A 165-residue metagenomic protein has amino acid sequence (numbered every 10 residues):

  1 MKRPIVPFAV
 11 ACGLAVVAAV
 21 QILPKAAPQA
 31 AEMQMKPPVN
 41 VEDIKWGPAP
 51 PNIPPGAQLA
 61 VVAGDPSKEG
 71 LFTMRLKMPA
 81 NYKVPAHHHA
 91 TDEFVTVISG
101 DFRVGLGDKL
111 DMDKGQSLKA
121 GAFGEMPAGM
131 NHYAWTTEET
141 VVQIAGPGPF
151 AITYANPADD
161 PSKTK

Functional and structural regions predicted by a protein language model:
M1-C12: Bacterial N-terminal signal peptides that target proteins for export
A15-K25: C-terminal segment of classical bacterial N-terminal signal peptides
K25-F72, P157-K165: A short, N-terminal "cap"/entry segment at the start of jelly-roll beta-barrel domains of the cupin/DSBH fold
M35-P37, D113-Q116, Y133-K165: Double-stranded beta-helix
F72-H89, L118, P127-A128: Conserved short histidine dyad/triad with adjacent acidic residue
P79-Y82, H89-K109: Glycine- and acidic-residue-biased ligand/ion/polar-headgroup-sensing regions
V84-A86, V104-G105, M126, N131-T137: Short beta-strand His + acidic residue motifs that chelate non-heme Fe in jelly-roll/DSBH and cupin folds
D108-G129: Short acidic-glycine-tyrosine-enriched beta hairpin
